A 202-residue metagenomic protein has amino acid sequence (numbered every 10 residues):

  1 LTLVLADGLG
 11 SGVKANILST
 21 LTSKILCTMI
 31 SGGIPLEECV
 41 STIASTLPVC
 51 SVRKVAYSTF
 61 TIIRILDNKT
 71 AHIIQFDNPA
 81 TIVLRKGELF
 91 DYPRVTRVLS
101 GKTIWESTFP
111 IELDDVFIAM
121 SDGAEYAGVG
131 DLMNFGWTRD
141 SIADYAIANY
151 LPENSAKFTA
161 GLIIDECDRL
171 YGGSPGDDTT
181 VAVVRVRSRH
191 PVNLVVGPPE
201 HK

Functional and structural regions predicted by a protein language model:
L1, D91-V129: Acidic loop->beta-strand submotif enriched in PP2C/PPM serine/threonine phosphatases
L1-T46, P110, I118, G130-D140: Primarily the active-site beta-strand->alpha-helix module of PP2C/PPM metal-dependent phosphatases, and frequently
V4-A6, I74-F76, N193-V195: Beta-strand scaffold of nucleotide-dependent catalytic cores
D7-G8, N78, V116-A124, D178: DG-centered beta-turn motif at the end of beta-strands
G12-V13, I82-L84, M120, A127-V129 (+1 more regions): Short helix/loop capping segments that flank catalytic or ligand/cofactor-binding pockets
I17-G87, L99, I104-W105, P152-V186: Catalytic core of PPM/PP2C metal-dependent serine/threonine phosphatase domains
F60, V83, E106, P110-M120 (+1 more regions): Long, mid-chain structured domain cores
E125-K202: C-terminal catalytic subdomain
